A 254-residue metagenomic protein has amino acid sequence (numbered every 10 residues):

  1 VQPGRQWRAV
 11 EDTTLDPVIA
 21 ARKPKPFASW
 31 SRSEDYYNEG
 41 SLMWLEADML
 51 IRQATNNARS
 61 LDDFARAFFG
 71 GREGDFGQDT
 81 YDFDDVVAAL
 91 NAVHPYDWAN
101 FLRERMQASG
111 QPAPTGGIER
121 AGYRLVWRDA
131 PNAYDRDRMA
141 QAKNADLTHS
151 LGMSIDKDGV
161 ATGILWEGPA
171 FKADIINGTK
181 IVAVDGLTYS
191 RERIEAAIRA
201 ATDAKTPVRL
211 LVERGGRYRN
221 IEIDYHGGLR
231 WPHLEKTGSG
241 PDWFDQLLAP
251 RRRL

Functional and structural regions predicted by a protein language model:
V1-L254: C-terminal recognition in membrane/secretory proteostasis and scaffolding
